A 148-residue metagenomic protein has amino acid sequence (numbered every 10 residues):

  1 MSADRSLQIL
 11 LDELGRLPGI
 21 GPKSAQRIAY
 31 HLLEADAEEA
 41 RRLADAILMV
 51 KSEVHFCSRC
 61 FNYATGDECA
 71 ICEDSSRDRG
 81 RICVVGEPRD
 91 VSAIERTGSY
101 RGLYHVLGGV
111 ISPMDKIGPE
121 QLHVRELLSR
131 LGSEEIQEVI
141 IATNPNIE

Functional and structural regions predicted by a protein language model:
M1-S2, E13, R130-E134: Post-transcriptional modification and biogenesis factors for structured RNAs of the translation apparatus
S2-L7, R16, Q26-I82, E87-V91: Cys/His-rich Zn2+-binding cysteine-cluster or related metal-binding knuckle/ribbon modules and their
L17, N144: P-loop (Walker A) phosphate-binding loop of NTP-binding proteins
A25, D74-T143: Extended interfacial segments that mediate partner engagement and assembly in macromolecular machines
E148: Conserved phosphate-binding elements of NTP-dependent enzyme cores
